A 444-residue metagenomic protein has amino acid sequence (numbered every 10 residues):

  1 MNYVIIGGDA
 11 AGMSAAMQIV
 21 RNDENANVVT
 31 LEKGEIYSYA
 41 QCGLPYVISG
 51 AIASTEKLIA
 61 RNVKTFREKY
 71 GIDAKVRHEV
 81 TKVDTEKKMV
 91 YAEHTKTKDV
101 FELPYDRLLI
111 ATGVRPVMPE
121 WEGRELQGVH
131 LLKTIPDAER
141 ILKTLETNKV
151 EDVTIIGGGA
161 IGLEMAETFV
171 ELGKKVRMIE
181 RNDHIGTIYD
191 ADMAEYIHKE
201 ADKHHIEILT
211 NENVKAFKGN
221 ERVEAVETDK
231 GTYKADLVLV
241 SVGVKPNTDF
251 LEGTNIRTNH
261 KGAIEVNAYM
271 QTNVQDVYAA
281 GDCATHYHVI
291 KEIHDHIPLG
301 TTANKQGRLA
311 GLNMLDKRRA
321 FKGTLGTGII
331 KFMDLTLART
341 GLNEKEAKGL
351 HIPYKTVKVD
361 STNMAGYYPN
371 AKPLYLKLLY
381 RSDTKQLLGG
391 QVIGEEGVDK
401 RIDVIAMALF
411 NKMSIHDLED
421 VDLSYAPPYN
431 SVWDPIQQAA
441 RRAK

Functional and structural regions predicted by a protein language model:
M1-D73, R77, A166-I188: Beta1-alpha1 glycine-rich phosphate/pyrophosphate-binding loop at the start of Rossmann-like nucleotide-binding domains
I6, L103-G113, Y233-G243, G307 (+1 more regions): Short hydrophobic core segments
I6-A10, Q18-N25, K33, V242 (+2 more regions): Flexible, glycine-rich terminal cap/loop adjacent to redox cofactors in electron-transfer oxidoreductases
N25-N27, K69, A74-K96, L103 (+1 more regions): A Rossmann-like FAD-binding core segment of flavoenzymes
I59, D152-T154, A160-A216, H296-A303 (+2 more regions): Rossmann-like dinucleotide-binding cores of NAD(P)H-dependent redox enzymes
I110-L172, E207-I208, H260, V266-A268: Glycine-rich dinucleotide-binding loop and its adjacent helix/turn
E125-K149, E221-A225, T232-L309, A408: FAD-site-proximal beta/loop scaffold in flavoenzymes
V266, A280-N343, P428-K444: A conserved FAD-binding loop/helix module that cradles the flavin
